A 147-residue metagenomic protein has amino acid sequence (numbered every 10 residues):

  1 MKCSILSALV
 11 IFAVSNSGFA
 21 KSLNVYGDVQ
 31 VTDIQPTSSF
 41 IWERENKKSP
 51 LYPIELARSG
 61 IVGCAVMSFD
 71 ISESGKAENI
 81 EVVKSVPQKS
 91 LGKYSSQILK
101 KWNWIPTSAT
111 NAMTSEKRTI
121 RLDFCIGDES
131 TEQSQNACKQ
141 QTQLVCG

Functional and structural regions predicted by a protein language model:
K2-A8: Sec-dependent signal peptide recognition, specifically the positively charged N-region followed immediately by
S15-S17: N-terminal signal peptide c-region/cleavage motif recognized by signal peptidases
F19-G147: Charge-biased low-complexity segments
